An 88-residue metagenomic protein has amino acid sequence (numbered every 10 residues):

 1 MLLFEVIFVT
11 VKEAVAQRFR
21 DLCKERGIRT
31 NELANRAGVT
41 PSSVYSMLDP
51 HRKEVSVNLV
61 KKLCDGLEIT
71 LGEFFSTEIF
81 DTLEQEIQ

Functional and structural regions predicted by a protein language model:
M1-F8, S46, F75-Q88: Short, charged recognition helix plus adjacent turn of helix-turn-helix-like nucleic-acid-binding domains
M1-I28: A short, Lys/Arg-rich alpha-helix, primarily the initiator
R20, N31, K61: Residues within the helices of the helix-turn-helix
C23, A34, C64: The alpha-helix within a helix-turn-helix
G38-E54: Recognition helix of helix-turn-helix/homeodomain-like DNA-binding domains that insert into the DNA major groove
H51-D65: Short, basic-rich loop-to-helix N-cap that marks the start of a DNA-contacting helix
